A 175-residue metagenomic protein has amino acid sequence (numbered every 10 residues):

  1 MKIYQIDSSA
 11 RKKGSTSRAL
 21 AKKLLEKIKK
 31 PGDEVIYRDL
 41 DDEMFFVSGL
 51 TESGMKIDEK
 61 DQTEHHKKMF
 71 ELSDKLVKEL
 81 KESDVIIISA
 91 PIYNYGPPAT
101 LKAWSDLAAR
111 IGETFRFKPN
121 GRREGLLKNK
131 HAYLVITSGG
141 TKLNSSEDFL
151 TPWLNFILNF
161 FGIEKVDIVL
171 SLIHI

Functional and structural regions predicted by a protein language model:
M1-A90, Y95-D106, R110: N-terminal beta1-alpha1-beta2 submodule of the flavodoxin-like/Rossmannoid cofactor-binding fold
K2, E34, K130-A132, E164-K165: Residues at the starts of beta-strands that form the adenosine-phosphate
K23-K29, P152-E164: Active-site-adjacent alpha-helix of alpha/beta-hydrolase-fold enzymes
E79, S83-D84, K130, F161-V166: A structural motif corresponding to the C-terminal end of an alpha-helix and its immediate exit/capping segment
A108-E113, I157: Gly/Ser/Thr-rich active-site loops/lids in small-molecule metabolic enzymes that frequently grip phosphoryl groups
K118-F160: Short, glycine-/small-residue-rich phosphate/pyrophosphate-handling segment
I168-S171: Beta-strand-loop-alpha "switch" segments that mediate conformational coupling across diverse proteins
I173-I175: Conserved small/polar residues in nucleotide/adenosyl-binding loops
